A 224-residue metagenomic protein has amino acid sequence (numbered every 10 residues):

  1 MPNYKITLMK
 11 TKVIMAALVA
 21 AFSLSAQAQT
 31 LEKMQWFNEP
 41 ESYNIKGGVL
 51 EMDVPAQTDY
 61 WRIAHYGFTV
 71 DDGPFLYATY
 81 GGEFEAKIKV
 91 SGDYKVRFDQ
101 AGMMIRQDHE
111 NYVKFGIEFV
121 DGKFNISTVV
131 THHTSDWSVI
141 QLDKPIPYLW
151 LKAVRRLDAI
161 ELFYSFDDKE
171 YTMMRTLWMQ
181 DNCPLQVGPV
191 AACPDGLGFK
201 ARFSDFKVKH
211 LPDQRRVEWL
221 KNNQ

Functional and structural regions predicted by a protein language model:
M1-T30: Bacterial Sec-dependent N-terminal signal peptides
Q29-Q224: Extracellular glycan-recognition regions
